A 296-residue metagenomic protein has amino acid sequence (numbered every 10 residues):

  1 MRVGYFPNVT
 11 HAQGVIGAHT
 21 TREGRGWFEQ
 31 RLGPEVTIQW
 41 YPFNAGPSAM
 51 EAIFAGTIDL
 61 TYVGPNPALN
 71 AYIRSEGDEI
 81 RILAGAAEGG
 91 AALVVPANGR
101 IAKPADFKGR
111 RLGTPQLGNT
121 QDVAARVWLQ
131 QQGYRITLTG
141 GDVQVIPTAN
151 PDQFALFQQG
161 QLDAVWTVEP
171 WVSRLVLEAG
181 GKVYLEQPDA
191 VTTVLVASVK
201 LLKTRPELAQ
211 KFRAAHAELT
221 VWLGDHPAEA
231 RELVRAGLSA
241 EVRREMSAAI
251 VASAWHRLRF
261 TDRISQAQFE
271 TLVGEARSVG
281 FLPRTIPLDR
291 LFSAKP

Functional and structural regions predicted by a protein language model:
M1-I146, D163-W166, E186-D189: Short, glycine-/small- and polar/acidic-enriched structural segments that line small-molecule recognition paths
V15, M50, F54, P65-A68 (+10 more regions): Extracytoplasmic/secreted envelope proteins and their assembly/folding machinery, especially bacterial periplasmic
L32, T57, Y62-P65, Y72-S75 (+8 more regions): Sec/Tat-exported extracytoplasmic proteins
G99, Y134, T139-D142, I146 (+1 more regions): Pocket-lining segment of extracytoplasmic ligand-binding domains
R205-P283: Secondary-structure end/capping motifs
T285-P296: Hinge/cleft segment of the Venus flytrap/periplasmic-binding protein
